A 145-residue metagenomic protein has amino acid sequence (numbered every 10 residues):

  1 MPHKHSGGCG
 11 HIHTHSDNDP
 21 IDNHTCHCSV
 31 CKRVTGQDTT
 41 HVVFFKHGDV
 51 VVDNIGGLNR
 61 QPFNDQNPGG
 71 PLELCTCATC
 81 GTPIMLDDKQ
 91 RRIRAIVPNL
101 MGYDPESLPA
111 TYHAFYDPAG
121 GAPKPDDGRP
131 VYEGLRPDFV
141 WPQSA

Functional and structural regions predicted by a protein language model:
M1-S6, H11-A145: A short Gly-Trp-Pro
